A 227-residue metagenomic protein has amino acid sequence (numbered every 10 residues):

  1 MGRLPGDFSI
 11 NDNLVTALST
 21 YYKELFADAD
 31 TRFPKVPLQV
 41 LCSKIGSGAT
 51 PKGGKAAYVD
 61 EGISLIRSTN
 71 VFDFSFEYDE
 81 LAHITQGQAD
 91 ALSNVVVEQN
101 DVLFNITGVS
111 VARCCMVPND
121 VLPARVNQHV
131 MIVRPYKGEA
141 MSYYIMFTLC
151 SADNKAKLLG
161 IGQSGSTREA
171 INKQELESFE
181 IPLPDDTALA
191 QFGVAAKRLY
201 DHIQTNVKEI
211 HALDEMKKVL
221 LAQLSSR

Functional and structural regions predicted by a protein language model:
M1-A49, S178, P182-R227: Non-catalytic DNA-recognition/assembly elements of restriction-modification systems
Q39-K55, T69-D101: Sequence-specific dsDNA recognition surfaces
K55-A56, D120-V121, S166-I171, H211: Short proline/glycine-enriched turn/loop segments at secondary-structure junctions
K55-I63, Y78-I84, N94-V97, C115-Q128 (+1 more regions): Short, surface-exposed loop/turn microsegments at beta-strand edges and helix-strand junctions
I66: Cleft-lining beta-strand/loop regions that shape enzyme active-site pockets
F72-H83, V102-N105, V109-V126, Y143-F147 (+2 more regions): Short, ligand-facing micro-motifs at secondary-structure edges
P123-V130, Q163-A190: A short glycine-rich beta-alpha junction/loop motif
P135-G138, M146-S151, K155: Terminal anchoring/processing modules of extracellular glycoproteins
